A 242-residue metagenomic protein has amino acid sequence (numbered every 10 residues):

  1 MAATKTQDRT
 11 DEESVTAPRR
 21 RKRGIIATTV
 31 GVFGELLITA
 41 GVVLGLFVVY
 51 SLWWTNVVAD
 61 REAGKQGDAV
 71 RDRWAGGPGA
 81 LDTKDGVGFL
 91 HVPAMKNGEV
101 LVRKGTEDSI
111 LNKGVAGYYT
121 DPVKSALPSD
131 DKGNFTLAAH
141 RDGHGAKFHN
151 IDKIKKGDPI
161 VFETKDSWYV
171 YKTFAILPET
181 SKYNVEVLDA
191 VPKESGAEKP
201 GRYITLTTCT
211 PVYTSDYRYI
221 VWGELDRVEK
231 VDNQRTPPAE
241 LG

Functional and structural regions predicted by a protein language model:
M1-V30: Terminal targeting segments of Actinobacterial cell-envelope proteins
I25-I26, G31-V32, L37-G242: Solvent-exposed, non-transmembrane regions of membrane-associated and secreted proteins
